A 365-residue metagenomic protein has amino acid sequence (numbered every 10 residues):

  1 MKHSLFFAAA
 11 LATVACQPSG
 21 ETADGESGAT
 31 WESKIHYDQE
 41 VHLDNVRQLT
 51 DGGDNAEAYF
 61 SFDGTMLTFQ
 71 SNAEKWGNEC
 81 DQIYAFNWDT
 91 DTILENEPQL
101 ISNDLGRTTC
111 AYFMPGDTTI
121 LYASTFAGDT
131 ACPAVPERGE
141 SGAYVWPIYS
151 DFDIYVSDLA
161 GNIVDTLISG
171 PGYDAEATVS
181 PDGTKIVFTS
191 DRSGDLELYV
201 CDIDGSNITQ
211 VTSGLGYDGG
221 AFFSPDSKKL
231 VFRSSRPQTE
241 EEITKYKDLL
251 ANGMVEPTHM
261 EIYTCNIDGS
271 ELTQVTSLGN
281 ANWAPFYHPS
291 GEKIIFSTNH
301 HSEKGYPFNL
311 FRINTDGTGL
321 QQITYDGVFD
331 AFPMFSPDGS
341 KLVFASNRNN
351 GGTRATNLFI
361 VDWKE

Functional and structural regions predicted by a protein language model:
K2-A8: Sec-dependent signal peptide recognition, specifically the positively charged N-region followed immediately by
V14-A15: C-terminal motif of bacterial Sec signal peptides marking the signal peptidase cleavage site
G28-H36, N45-E79: Beta-strand-rich domains and repeat architectures in extracellular enzymes and scaffolds, especially beta-propellers
W31-D54, F86-R107, S157-Y173, C201-Y217 (+4 more regions): Multi-bladed beta-propeller domains
D51-D54, Q70-I83, S102-T108, A123-I154 (+8 more regions): A flexible loop/linker signature enriched in serine peptidases of the S9 family
F62-D63, P115-G116, P181-D182, P225-D226 (+2 more regions): Residue-level detector of Asp-centered blade-edge/turn motifs that repeat once per structural unit in beta-propeller
